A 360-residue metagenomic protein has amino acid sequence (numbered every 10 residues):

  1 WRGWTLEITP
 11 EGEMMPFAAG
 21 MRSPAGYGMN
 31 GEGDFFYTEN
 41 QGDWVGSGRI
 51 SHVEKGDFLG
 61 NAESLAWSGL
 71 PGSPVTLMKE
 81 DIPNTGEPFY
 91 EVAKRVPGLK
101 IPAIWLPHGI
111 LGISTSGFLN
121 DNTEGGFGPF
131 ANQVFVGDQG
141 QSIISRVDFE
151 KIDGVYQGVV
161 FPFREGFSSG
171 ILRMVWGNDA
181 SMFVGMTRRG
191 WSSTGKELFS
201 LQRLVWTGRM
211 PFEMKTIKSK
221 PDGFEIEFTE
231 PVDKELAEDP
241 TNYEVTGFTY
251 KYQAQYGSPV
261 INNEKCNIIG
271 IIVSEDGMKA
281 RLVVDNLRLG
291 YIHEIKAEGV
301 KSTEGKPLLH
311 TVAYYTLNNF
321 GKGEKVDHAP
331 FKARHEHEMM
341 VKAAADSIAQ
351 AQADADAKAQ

Functional and structural regions predicted by a protein language model:
W1-P211, T216-K220: Beta-propeller domains with acidic blade repeats across secreted/periplasmic ectodomains and cytosolic WD/CNH propellers
P24, G190-W191, V232-E235, L289-G290 (+1 more regions): Short beta-strands and strand-coil junctions in structured, solvent-facing domains, enriched
D138, E230, V284-N286: Non-cytosolic beta-sheet module surface loops
G208-E213, D233, V260, R288 (+1 more regions): Acidic, Ser/Thr/Gly/Pro-rich low-complexity segments and short DxT(G/T)-type signature motifs
K215-I217, I269-V273: Short amphipathic beta-strand and strand-loop transition segments with alternating hydrophobic
D222-I226, A280: Structural beta-strand segments of beta-rich domains
E227-G270, I295-S302, T311-Y315: Short, surface-exposed alpha-helix to beta-strand junction/turn motifs within ectodomains of secreted and cell-envelope
V273-Y291: A surface-exposed beta-strand-loop module
